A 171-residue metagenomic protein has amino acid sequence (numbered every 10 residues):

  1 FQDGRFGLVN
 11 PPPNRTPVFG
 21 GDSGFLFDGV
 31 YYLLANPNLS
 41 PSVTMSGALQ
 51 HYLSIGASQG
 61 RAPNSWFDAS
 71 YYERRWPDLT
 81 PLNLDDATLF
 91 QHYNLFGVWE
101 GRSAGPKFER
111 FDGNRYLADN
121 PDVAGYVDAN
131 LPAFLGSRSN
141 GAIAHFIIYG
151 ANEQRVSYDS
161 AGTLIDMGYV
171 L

Functional and structural regions predicted by a protein language model:
F1-L171: Charge-rich, low-complexity intrinsically disordered regions
